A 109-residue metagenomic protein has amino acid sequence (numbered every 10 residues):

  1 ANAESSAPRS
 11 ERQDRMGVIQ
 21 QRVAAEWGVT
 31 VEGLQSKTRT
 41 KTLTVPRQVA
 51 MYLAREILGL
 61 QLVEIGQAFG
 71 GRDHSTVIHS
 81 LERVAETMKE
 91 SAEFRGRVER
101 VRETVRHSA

Functional and structural regions predicted by a protein language model:
A1-Q20: Conserved C-terminal helix/linker of AAA+ ATPases
A7, W27-V31, M88: Alpha-helix capping/termination and helix-coil
D14-E32, S36: Linker/hinge segments immediately adjacent to helix-turn-helix/homeobox DNA-binding domains
E32-A109: Terminal-proximal interaction/regulatory segments of ATP-powered molecular machines
